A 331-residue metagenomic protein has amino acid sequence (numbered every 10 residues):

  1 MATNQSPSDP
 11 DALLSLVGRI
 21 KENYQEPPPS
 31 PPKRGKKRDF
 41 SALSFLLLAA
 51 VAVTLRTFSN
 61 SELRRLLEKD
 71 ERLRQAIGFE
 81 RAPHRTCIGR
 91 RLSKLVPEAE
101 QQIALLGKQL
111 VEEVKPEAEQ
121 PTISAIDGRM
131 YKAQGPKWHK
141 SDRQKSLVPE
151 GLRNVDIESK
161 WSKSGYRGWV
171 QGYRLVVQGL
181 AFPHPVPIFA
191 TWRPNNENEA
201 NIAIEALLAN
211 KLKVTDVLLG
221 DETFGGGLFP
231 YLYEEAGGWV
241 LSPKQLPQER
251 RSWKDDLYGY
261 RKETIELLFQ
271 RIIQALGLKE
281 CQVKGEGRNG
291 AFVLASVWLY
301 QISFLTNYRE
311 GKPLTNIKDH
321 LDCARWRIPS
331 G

Functional and structural regions predicted by a protein language model:
M1-P27, G311-G331: Charged, often Cys/His-bearing segments associated with DNA-binding zinc-finger transcription factors
S6-V51, L55: Basic, short loop/linker segments at the boundary and entry of helix-turn-helix/winged-helix-like folds
K33-L43, G165-G168, V283-V293: Structural motif
R38-L106: Short, positively charged, Gly/Tyr-enriched micro-motifs that form contact patches at catalytic or ligand/partner
F45-L55, V293-N307: Short, hydrophobic/amphipathic alpha-helical patches that form generic packing surfaces within helical domains
P97-V217, E222, L228-L232: Polybasic low-complexity intrinsically disordered regions
E222-V283, G287: Helix-centered, glycine/charged polyanion-binding patches within enzymatic domains that contact phosphate-containing
D256, Q274-V283, S303-G331: A short, flexible helix-boundary coil/loop motif
